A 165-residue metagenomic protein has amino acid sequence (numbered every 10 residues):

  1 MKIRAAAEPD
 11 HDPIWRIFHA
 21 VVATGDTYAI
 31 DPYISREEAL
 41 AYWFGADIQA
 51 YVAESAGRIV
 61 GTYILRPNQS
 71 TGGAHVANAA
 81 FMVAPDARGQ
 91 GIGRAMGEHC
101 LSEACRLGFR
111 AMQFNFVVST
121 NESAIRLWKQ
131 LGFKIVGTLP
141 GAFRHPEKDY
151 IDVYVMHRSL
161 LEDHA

Functional and structural regions predicted by a protein language model:
K2-I14: A short beta-loop-alpha structural element at the N-terminal edge of CoA-dependent acyl/N-acetyltransferase catalytic
E8, T27-D86, G97-E98, E103 (+1 more regions): Acetyl-CoA-dependent GNAT
I14, F18, A39: Hydrophobic pocket/interface hotspot
F81-M82, F116, L139, H145-A165: Terminal substrate-recognition subdomain of acyl/acetyltransferases
R88, F114-A124, A142-F143: Conserved beta-strand-loop-alpha-helix junction that forms the acyl-donor binding cleft
G89-A104, R126-Q130: Conserved acetyl-CoA-binding loop-helix of GNAT-fold acetyltransferases
A104-V117: Conserved GNAT acetyl-CoA-binding A-motif
K129-L139: Conserved acetyl-CoA-binding loop of GNAT-fold acetyltransferases
